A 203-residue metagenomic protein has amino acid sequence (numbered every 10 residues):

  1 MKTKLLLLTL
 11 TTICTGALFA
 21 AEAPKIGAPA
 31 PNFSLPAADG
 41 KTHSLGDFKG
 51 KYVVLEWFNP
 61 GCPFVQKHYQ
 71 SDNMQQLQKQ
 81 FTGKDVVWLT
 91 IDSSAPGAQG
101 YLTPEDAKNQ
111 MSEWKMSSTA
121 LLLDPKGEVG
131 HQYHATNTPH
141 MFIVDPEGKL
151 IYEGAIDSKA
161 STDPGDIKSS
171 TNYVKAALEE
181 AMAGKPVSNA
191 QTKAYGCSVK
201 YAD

Functional and structural regions predicted by a protein language model:
M1-L5: Positively charged n-region of N-terminal signal peptides that target proteins for export
L7-A17: Bacterial N-terminal signal peptides
L18-E22: Boundary at the C-terminal end of the N-terminal hydrophobic targeting segment
F33-V53: A short beta-strand-turn-helix
D47-Q66, L178: Short active-site neighborhood of thiol/selenol oxidoreductases, capturing the structured segment around
Q66-W114, P125-H131: Structural microenvironment flanking redox-active thiols in thiol-disulfide oxidoreductases
K108-I151: Short, internal strand/loop/helix patches that form the active-site neighborhood or redox-interaction surface
I143-D203: Thiol-/selenol-based redox modules, centered on thioredoxin-like and closely related oxidoreductase domains
